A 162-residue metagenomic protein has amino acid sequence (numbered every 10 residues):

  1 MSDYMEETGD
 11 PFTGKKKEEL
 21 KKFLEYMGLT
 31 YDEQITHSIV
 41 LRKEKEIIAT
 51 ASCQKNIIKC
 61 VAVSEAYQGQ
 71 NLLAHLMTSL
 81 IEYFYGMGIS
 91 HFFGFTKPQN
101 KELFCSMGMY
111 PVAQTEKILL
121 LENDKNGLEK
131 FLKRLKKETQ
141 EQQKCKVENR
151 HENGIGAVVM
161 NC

Functional and structural regions predicted by a protein language model:
M1-Y31, V40, T115, K136-C162: Short amphipathic alpha-helix that is part of the acyltransferase structural core
E33-I35: Short, small/polar residue-rich loop motifs at catalytic or cofactor-binding pockets
V40, K45-A62: Conserved beta-strand in the GNAT
V61-G69, Q99: A short, internal acetyl-CoA/4′-phosphopantetheine-binding micro-motif in the GNAT/acyltransferase core
G69-E82: Conserved acetyl-CoA-binding loop-helix of GNAT-fold acetyltransferases
F84-K97: Conserved GNAT acetyl-CoA-binding A-motif
K97-E116: Conserved active-site alpha-helix within GNAT-family acetyltransferase domains
N126-L132: Short, charged/polar, Gly/Pro-enriched secondary-structure boundary elements
